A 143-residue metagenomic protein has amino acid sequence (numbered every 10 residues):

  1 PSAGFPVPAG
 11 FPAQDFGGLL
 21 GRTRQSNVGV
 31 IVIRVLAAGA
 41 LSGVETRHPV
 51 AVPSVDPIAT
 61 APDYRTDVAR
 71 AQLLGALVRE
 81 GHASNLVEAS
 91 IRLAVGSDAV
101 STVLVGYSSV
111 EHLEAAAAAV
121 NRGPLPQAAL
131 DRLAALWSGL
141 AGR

Functional and structural regions predicted by a protein language model:
P1-G142: Beta/alpha (TIM)-barrel catalytic core signal, keyed to glycine-rich beta->alpha loops juxtaposed to Asp/Glu that bind
